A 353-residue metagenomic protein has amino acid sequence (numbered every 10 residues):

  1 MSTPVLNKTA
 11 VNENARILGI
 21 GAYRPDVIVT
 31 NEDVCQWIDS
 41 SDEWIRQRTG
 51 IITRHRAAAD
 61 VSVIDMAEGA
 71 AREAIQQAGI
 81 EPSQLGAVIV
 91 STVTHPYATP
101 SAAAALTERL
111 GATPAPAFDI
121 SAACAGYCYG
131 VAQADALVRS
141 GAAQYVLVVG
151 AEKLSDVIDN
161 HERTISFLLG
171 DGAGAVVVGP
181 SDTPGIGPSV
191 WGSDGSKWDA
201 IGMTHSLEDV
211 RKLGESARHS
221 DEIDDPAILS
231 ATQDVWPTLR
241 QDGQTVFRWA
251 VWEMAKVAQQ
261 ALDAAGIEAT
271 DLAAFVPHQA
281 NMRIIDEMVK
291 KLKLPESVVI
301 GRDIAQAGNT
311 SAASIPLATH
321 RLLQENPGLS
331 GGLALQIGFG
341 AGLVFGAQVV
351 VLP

Functional and structural regions predicted by a protein language model:
S2-A59, E162-R248, W252, K256 (+1 more regions): Condensing-enzyme catalytic core mediating Claisen C-C bond formation in acyl metabolism
S2-T3, I64, E68-A71, I75 (+6 more regions): Claisen-condensing/thiolase-fold acyl-transfer catalytic domains that form or cleave C-C bonds in fatty acid
I17-G19, I45, A74, L85-V88 (+7 more regions): Buried hydrophobic positions in well-ordered alpha/beta secondary-structure cores of metabolic enzymes
L18-G21, S91, S121, Y145-E152 (+3 more regions): Short beta-strand segments
I38-Q47, Y97-G111, V148-L154, I223-A231 (+1 more regions): Acidic-glycine-rich active-site phosphate/pyrophosphate-binding loop
I51-T53, Q84-I89, E108-S121, S155-H161 (+1 more regions): Glycine/charged-rich beta-loop-alpha catalytic/anionic-binding loops adjacent to active sites
S83-S91, A269-H278: Short glycine-rich phosphate-binding loop at a beta-alpha junction
R139-A173: Flexible, glycine-rich active-site loops centered on histidine and acidic residues that chelate a metal or position
